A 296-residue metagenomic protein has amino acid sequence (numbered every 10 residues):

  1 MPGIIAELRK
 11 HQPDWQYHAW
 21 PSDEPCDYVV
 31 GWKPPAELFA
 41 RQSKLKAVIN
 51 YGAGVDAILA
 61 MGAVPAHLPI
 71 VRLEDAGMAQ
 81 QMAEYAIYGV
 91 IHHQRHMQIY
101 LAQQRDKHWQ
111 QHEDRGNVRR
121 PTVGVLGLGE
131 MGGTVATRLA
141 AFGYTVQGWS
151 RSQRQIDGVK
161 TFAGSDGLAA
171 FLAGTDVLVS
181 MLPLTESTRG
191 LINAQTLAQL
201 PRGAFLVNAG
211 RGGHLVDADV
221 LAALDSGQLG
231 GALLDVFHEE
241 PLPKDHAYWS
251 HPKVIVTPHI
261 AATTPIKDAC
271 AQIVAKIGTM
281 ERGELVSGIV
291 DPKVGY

Functional and structural regions predicted by a protein language model:
M1-Y28: N-terminal glycine-/charge-rich "phosphate-binding" loop or analogous flexible N-terminal tail
W15-P25, A36-F39, V159-G174: Short acidic low-complexity segments
D27-L101: Phosphate/diphosphate ligand-binding glycine-rich loop within oxidoreductases
K33, G52, M181-L182, A209-G210 (+1 more regions): Glycine-rich, N-terminal phosphate-binding loop of Rossmann-like dinucleotide-binding domains
P69-Y85, I99, Q155, E240-Y296: C-terminal helix-to-coil terminal segments
Y100-T134, T161: Glycine-rich NAD(P)-binding loop of Rossmann-like domains
F142-G158: NAD(P)-binding Rossmann-fold cofactor-contacting core
Q153-A247: Rossmann-like adenosine-cofactor binding region
